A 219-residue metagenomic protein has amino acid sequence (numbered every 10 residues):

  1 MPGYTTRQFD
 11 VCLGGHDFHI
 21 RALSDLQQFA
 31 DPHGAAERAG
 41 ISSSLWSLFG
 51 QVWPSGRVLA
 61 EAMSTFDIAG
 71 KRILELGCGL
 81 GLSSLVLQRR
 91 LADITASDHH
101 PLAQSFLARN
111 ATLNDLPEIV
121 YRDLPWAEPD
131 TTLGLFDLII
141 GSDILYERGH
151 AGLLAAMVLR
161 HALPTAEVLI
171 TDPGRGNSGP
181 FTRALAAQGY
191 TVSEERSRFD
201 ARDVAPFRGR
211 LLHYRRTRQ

Functional and structural regions predicted by a protein language model:
M1-Q219: S-adenosylmethionine-dependent methyltransferases
